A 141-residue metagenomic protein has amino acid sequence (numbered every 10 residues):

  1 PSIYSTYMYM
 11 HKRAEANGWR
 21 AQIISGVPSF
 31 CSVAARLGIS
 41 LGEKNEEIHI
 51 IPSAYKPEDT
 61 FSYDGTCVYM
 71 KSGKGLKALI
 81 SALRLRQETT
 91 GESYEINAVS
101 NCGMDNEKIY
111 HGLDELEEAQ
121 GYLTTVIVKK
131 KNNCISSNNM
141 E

Functional and structural regions predicted by a protein language model:
S2-Y63, C134: Class I SAM-dependent methyltransferase SAM-binding "motif I" and its flanking Rossmann-like core
S62-E141: A contiguous loop/helix-start segment that scaffolds small-molecule binding in enzyme catalytic cores
